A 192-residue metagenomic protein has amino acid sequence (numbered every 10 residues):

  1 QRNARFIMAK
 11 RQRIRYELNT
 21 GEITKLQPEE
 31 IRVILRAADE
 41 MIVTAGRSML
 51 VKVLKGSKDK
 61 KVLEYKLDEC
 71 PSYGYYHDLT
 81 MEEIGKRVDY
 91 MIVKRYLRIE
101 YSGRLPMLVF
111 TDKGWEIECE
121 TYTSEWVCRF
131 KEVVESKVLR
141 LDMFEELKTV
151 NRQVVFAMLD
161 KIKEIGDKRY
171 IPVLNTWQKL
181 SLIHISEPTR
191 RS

Functional and structural regions predicted by a protein language model:
Q1-I7: Short, Lys/Arg-enriched N-terminal segments with co-localized hydrophobic residues within the first ~10-30 amino acids
I7-E118: C-terminal accessory/connector segments of nucleic-acid motor ATPases
K113-K137: Short, amphipathic alpha-helical interaction segments positioned at domain boundaries
K131-V138, V150-R152, K161-Y170, R190: Alpha-helix capping and inter-helical loop/turn segments
D142-F144, V173-N175: Buried hydrophobic core positions in alpha-solenoid tandem helical repeats
L147-R152, W177-L182: Short coil turns that connect the paired helices of HEAT/ARM alpha-solenoid repeats
S181-R191: Residue-level detector of conserved catalytic or cofactor/ligand-binding positions in enzyme active sites
